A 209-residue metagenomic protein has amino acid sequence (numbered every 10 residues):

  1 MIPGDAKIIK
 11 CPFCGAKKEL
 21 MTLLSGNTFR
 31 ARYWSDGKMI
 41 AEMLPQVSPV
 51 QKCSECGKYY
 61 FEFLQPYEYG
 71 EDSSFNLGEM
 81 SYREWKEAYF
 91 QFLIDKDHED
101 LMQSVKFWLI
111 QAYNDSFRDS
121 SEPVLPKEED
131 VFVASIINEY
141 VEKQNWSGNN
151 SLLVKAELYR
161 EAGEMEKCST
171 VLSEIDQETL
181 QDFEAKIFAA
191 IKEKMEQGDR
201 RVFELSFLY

Functional and structural regions predicted by a protein language model:
M1-N76: N-terminal cysteine/histidine-rich coordination modules
I2, K18, E79, S147 (+1 more regions): Extended interaction regions within the primary functional domain
K7-K10, K17-K18, K38, K52 (+10 more regions): Context-gated lysine
R30-R32, R83, R118, Q144 (+2 more regions): Arginine residue identity/basic-tract feature
D36-M39, P123, N138-E139, S151: A near-ubiquitous, low-amplitude feature marking generic local secondary-structure context
P49-Y60, D97, L180, D199-E204: Short, surface-exposed, charge-dense and proline/glycine-enriched linear segments
L64-W146: Extended interfacial segments that mediate partner engagement and assembly in macromolecular machines
E128-Y209: C-terminal, charged low-complexity interaction regions
